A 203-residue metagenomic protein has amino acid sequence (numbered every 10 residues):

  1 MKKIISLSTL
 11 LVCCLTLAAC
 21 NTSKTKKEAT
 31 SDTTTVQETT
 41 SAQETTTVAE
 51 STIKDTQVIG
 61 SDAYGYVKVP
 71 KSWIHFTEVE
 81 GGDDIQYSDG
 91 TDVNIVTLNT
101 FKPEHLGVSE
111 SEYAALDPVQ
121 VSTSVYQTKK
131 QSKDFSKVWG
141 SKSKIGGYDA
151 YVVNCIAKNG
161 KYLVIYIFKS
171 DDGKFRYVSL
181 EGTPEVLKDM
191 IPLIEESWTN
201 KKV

Functional and structural regions predicted by a protein language model:
M1-I4: Positively charged n-region of N-terminal signal peptides that target proteins for export
S6, S23-P70: N-terminal, intrinsically disordered, polar/charged segments of Gram-positive cell-envelope systems that serve as
T16-A19: C-terminal motif of bacterial Sec signal peptides marking the signal peptidase cleavage site
T52-V58, E80-D84, K144-N154: Short, hydrophobic/aromatic-rich segments at coil-to-beta transitions
D62, Y66-A115: Secretory pathway targeting signatures of secreted, lumenal, and periplasmic proteins
K71-S72, G90-V93, G146-Y148, F168-F175: Short, solvent-exposed coil/turn segments at beta-strand boundaries
W73, K174-V203: Surface-exposed amphipathic alpha-helical segments
S122-F168: Signature of long, low-cysteine stretches enriched in small and polar/charged residues
